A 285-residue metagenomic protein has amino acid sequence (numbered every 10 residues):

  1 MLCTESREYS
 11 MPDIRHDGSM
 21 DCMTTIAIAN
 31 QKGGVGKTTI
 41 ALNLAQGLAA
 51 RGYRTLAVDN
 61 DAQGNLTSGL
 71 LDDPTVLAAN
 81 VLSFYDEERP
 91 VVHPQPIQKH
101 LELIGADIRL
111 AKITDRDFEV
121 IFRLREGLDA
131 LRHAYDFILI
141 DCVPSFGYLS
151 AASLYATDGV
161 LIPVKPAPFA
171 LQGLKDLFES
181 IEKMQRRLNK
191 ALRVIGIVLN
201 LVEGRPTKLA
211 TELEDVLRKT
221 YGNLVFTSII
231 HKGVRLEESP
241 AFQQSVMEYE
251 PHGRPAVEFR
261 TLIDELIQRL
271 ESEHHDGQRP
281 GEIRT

Functional and structural regions predicted by a protein language model:
M1-T285: P-loop NTP-binding core
